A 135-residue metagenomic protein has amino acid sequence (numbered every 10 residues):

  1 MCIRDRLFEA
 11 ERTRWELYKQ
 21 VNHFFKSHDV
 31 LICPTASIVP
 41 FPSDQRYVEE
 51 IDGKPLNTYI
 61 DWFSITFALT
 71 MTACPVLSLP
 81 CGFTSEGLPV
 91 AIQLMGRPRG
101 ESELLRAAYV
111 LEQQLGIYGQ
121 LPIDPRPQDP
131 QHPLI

Functional and structural regions predicted by a protein language model:
R4-M71, P122-I135: Serine-dependent amide/ester hydrolase catalytic core
F8-E9, K19, T70-I135: Structural helix-boundary/capping segments
